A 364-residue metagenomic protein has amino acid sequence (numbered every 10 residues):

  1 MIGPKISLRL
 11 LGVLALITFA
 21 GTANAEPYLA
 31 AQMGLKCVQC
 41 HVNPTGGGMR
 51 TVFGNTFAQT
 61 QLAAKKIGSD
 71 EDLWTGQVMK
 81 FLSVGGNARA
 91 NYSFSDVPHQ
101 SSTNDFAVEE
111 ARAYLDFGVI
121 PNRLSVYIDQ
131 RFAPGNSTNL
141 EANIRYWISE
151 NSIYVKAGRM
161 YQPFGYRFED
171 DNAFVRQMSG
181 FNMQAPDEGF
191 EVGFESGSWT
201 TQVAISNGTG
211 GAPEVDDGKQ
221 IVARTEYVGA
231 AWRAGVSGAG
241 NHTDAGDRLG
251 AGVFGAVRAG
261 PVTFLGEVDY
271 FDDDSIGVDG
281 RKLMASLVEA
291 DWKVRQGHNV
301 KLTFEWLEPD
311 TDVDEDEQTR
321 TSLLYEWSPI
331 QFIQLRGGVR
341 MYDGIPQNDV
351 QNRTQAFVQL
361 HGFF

Functional and structural regions predicted by a protein language model:
A30, T45-R50, Q77-G208, D217-K219 (+3 more regions): Outer membrane beta-barrel
L35-P44: The canonical Cys-X-X-Cys-His
K36, T225, W327, I333 (+1 more regions): Outer-membrane beta-barrel "beta-signal"
S69-T75, F117-P121, I148-E150, S196-S198 (+10 more regions): Outer-membrane beta-barrel proteins
N91-P98, R131-G135, Q162-Y166, V175 (+6 more regions): Sequence/structural signature of outer-membrane beta-barrel proteins
S101-A107, F132-N136, M178-Q184, A212-G218 (+5 more regions): Replace "Gram-negative outer membrane beta-barrel proteins" with "bacterial and organellar outer membrane beta-barrel
R112-Y114, N143-R145, E191-G193, R224-E226 (+5 more regions): Outer-membrane beta-barrel architecture
A223-T311, T319: Detector for outer-membrane/organellar transmembrane beta-barrel domains, recognizing the amphipathic beta-strand
